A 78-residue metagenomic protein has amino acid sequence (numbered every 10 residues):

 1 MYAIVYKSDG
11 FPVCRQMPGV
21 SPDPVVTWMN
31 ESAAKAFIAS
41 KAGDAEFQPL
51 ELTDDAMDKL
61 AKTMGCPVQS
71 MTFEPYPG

Functional and structural regions predicted by a protein language model:
M1-G78: Conserved NAD+-utilizing ADP-ribose enzyme module
